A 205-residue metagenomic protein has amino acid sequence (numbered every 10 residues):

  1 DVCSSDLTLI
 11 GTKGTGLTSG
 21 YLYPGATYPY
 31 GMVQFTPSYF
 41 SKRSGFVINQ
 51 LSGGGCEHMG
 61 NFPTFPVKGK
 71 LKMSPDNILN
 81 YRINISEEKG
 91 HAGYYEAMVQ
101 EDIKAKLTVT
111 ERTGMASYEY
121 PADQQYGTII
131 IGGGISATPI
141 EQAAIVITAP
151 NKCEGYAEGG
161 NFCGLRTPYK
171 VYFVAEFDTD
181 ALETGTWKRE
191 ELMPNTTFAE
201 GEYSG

Functional and structural regions predicted by a protein language model:
D1-G205: Accessory carbohydrate-recognition regions in carbohydrate-active enzymes
